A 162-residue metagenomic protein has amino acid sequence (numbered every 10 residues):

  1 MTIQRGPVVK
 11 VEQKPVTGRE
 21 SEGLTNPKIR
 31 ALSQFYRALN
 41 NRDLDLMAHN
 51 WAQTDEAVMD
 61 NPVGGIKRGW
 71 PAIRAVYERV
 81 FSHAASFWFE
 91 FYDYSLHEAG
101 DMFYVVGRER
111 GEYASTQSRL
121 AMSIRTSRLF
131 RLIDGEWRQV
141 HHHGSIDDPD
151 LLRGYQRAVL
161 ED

Functional and structural regions predicted by a protein language model:
T2-H49, V58-D162: A beta-strand edge to alpha-helix "cap/lid" segment located at domain peripheries
